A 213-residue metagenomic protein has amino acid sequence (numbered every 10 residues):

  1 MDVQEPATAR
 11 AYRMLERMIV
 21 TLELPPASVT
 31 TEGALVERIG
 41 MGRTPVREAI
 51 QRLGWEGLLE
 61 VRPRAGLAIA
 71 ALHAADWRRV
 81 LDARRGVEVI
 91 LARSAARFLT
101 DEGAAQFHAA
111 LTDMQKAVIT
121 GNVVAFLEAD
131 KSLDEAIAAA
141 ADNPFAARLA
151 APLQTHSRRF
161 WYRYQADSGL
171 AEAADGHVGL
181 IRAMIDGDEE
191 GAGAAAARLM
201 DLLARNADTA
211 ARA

Functional and structural regions predicted by a protein language model:
M1-R97, D208-A213: Short linear motifs at protein or domain termini
A9, A74, R85, D101 (+3 more regions): Amphipathic alpha-helical repeat elements characteristic of tetratricopeptide repeat
V46, A104, H108, Q115 (+3 more regions): Short, well-structured alpha-helical segments
D76, L99-G103, N122-F126, D142 (+4 more regions): Residue-level recognition of alpha-helical structural elements
V80, F107, F126, D130 (+4 more regions): Hydrophobic packing residues in well-ordered alpha-helices of helical domains and bundles
D82-G86, A129, P152, R198 (+2 more regions): Short, solvent-exposed amphipathic helices
A83-L99, K131-D167: Hydrophobic, amphipathic alpha-helical faces that serve as interaction scaffolds
H108-Q115, T120, Y162-A213: C-terminal all-alpha effector/ligand-binding and dimerization domain of prokaryotic HTH-type transcriptional repressors
